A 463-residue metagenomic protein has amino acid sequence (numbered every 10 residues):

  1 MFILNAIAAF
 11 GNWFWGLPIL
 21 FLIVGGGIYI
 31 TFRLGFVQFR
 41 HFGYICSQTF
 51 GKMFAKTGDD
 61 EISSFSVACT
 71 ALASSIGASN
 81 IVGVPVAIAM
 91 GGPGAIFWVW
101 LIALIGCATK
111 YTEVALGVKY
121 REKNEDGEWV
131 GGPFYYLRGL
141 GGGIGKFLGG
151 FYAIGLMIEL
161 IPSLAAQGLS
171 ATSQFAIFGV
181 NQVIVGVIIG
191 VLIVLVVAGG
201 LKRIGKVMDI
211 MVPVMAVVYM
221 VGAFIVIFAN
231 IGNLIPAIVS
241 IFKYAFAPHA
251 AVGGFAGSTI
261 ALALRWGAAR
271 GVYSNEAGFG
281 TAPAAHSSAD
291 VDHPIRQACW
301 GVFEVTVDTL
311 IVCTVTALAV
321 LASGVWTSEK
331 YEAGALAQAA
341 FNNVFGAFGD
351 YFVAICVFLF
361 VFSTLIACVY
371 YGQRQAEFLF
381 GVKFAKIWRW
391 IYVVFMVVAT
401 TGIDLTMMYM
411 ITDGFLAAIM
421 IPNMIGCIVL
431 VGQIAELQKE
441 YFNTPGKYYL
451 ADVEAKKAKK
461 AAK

Functional and structural regions predicted by a protein language model:
M1-A78, I88-A95, G106, V398-A399 (+1 more regions): N-terminal alpha-helical transmembrane segments of multi-pass membrane transport and channel/translocase proteins
F2-I3, R33-Q38, S79-V84, L160-Q174 (+5 more regions): Transmembrane helix-loop junctions in multi-pass membrane proteins
L22-Y29, R33-C46, L156, L169-F175 (+5 more regions): Membrane-interface loop-to-helix entry segments
I30-T31, I102-G127, P133-F134, R138-V197 (+1 more regions): Helix-loop-helix module between adjacent transmembrane segments
F36-S63, V86-I96, A108-G143, W326-V344 (+3 more regions): Flexible loop linkers connecting adjacent transmembrane helices in multi-pass alpha-helical membrane transporters
T57-M90, L116-K119, E125-F134, R138-L140 (+2 more regions): Alpha-helical membrane segments and immediately flanking helix-loop junctions that form or couple to the substrate/ion
I105-E113, V187-L201, V212-G232, R265 (+3 more regions): Selective recognition of specific alpha-helical transmembrane segments in multi-pass small-molecule
Y111-E125, F224-S240, P248, V252-F255 (+3 more regions): Extracellular/periplasmic helix-exit of transmembrane alpha-helices
